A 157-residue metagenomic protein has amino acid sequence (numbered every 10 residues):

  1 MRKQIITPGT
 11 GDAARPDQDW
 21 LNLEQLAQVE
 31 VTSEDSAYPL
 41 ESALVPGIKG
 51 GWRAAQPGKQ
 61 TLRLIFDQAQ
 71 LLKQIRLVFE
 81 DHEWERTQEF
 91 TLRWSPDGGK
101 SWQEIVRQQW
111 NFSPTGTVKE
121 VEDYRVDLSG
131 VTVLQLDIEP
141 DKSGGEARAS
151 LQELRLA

Functional and structural regions predicted by a protein language model:
M1-D67, H82-W84, R155: Disordered, acidic Ser/Thr/Pro-rich linker "stalks" and the adjacent N-terminal cap of the next globular domain
R15, S33, G47, E89 (+3 more regions): Alpha-helical structural elements
L44-S101, R125-A157: Aromatic, loop-rich ligand-recognition surfaces of beta-strand-rich domains
W102-V126: Extracellular carbohydrate recognition and processing domains and analogous Trp-centered ligand-binding platforms
